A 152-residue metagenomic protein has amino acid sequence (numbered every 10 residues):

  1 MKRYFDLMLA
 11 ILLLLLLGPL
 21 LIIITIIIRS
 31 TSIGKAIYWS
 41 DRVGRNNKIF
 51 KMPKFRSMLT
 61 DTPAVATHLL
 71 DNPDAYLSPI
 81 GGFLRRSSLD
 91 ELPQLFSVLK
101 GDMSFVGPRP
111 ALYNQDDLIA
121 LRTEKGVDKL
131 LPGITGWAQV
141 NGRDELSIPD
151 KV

Functional and structural regions predicted by a protein language model:
M1-T60, S97: A hydrophobic, helix-centered structural microdomain
I27, H68, E124-D128: Short, P/G- and charge-enriched loop/turn segments at secondary-structure junctions
S32, D74, L130-P132: A generic structural micro-feature
A36, P93-V152: Hydrophobic structural segments characteristic of membrane proteins
Y38-Y76, I134-K151: Short, glycine-rich, amphipathic interfacial segments at transmembrane boundaries or analogous
